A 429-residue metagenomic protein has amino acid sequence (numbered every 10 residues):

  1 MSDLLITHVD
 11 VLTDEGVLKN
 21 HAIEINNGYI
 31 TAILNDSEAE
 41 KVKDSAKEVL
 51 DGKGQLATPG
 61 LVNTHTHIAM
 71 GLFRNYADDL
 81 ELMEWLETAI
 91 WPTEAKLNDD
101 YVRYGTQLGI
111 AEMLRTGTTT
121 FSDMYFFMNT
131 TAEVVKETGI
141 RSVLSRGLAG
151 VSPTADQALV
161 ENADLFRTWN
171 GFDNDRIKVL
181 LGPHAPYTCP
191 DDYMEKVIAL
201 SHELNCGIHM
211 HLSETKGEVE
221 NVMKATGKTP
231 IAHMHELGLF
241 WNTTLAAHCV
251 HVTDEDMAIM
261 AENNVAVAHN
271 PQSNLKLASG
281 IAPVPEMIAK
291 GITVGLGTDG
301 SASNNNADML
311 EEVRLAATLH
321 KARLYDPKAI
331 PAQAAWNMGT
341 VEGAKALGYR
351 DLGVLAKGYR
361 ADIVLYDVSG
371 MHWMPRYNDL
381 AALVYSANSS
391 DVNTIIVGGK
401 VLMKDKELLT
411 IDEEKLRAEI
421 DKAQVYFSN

Functional and structural regions predicted by a protein language model:
M1-H21, I25-T31, V42, N337-N429: Active-site microenvironment of metallo-dependent hydrolases
D3-T7, E40-E84, Q107, L114-R115: Replace "His-x-His-based motif
V9, I23, G28, G54 (+15 more regions): Divalent metal-coordination and catalytic microenvironments
L72-Y104, T138-A149, K216-T243, N263-A266 (+1 more regions): Active-site gating loops and adjacent loop-to-helix segments of metal-dependent hydrolytic enzymes
R74-I140, E161-F172, D421-N429: Alpha-helical scaffold segments that flank or form the walls of functional sites
T130-V250, E255: Metal-coordinating catalytic core of metallo-dependent amide/deamination hydrolases
E236-T243, P285-G370, S386-N388: His/Asp/Glu-enriched, well-ordered alpha-helical/loop segment that forms or immediately abuts the divalent-metal
E255, A261-I292, G297-T298: A conserved active-site cap/scaffold subdomain adjacent to cofactor or substrate pockets
